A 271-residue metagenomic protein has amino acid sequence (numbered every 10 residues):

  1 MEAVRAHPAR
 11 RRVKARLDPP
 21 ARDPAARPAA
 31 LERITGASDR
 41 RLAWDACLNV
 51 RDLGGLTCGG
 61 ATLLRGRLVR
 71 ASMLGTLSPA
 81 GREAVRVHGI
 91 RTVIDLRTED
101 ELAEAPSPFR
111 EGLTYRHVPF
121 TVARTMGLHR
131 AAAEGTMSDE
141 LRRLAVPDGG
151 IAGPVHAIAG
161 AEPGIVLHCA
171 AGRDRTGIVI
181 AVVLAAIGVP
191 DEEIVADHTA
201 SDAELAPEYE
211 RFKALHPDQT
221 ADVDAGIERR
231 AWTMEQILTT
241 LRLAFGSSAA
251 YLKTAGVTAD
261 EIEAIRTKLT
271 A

Functional and structural regions predicted by a protein language model:
M1-V166, V179-A271: Cys-dependent protein tyrosine phosphatase-like superfamily
A171, R175-T176: Ser/Thr-glycine-rich phosphate-binding loops at phosphate-binding pockets of nucleotides, nucleotide cofactors
